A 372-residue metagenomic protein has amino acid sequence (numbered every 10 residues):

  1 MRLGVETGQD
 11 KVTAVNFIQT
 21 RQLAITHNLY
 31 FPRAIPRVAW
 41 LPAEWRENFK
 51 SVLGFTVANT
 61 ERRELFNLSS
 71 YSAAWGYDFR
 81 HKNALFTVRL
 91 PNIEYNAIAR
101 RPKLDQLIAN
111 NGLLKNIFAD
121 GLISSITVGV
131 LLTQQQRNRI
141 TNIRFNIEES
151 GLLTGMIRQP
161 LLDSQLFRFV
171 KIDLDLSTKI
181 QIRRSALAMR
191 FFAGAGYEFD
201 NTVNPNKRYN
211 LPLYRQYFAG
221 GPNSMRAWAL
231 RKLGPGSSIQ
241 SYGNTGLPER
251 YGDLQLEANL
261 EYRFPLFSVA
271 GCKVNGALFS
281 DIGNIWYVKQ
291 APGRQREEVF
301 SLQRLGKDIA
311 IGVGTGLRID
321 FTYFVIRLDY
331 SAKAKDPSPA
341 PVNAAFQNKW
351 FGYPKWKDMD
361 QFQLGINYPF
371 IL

Functional and structural regions predicted by a protein language model:
M1-R144, R226-A227, S238, K307 (+2 more regions): Gram-negative/organellar outer-membrane beta-barrel architecture
E6-D10, R62-E64, G151-G155, A195-N201 (+3 more regions): Flexible loop/turn segments at secondary-structure boundaries
L85-K273, L278-R304, W350, I366: C-terminal outer-membrane beta-barrel translocator/porin domains of Gram-negative envelope proteins and their
F264-P265, L317-I326, P369-I371: Metal-dependent nuclease catalytic cores in nucleic-acid-processing enzymes, especially RNase H-like/related
A277-F279, V325-S331: Conserved active-site loop/cleft motifs that coordinate metal ions or position small ligands
A310-R318: Short glycine-rich, acidic/polar surface loops and turns
